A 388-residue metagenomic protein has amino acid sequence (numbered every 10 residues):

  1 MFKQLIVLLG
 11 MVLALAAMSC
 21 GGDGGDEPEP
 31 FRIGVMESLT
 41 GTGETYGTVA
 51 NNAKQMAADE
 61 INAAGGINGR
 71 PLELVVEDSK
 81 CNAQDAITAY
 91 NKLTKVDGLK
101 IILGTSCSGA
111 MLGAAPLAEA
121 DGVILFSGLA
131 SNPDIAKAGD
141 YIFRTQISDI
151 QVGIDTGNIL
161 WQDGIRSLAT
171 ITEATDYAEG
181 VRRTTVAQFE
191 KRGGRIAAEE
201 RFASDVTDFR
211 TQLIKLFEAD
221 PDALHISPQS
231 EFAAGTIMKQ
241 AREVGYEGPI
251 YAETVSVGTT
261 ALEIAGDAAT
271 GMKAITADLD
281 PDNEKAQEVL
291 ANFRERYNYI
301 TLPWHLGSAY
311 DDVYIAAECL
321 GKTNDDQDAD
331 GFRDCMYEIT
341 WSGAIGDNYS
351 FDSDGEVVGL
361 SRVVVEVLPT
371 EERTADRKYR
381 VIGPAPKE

Functional and structural regions predicted by a protein language model:
F2-L5, C20-E388: Extracytosolic ligand-binding ectodomains
L8-A17: Bacterial N-terminal signal peptides
